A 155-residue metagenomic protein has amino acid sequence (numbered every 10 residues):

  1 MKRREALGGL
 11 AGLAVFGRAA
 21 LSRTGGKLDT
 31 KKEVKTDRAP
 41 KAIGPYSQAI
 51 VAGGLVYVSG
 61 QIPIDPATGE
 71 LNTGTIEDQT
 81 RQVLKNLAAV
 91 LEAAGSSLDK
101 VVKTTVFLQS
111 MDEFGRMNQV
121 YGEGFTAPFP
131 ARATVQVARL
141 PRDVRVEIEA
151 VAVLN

Functional and structural regions predicted by a protein language model:
K2-Q82, A89-A94, D99, L108-N155: N-terminal presequence-like segments and the immediate start of the first folded domain
V102: Glycine-rich phosphate/pyrophosphate-binding loop shared by adenosine-nucleotide-utilizing enzymes
T105: A recurrent short beta-strand within the Rossmann-like NAD(P)-dependent oxidoreductase core
